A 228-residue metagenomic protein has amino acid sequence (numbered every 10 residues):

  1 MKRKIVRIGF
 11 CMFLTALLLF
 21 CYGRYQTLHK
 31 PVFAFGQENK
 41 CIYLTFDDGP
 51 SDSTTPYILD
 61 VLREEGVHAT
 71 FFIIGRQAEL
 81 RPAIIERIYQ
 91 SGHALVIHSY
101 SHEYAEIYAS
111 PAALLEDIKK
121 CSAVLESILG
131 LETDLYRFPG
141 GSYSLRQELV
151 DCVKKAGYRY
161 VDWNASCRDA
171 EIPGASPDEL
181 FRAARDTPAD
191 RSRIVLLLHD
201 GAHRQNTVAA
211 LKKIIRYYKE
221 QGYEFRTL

Functional and structural regions predicted by a protein language model:
M1-L44, D60-A69, R191-L228: Terminal accessory/targeting
C11, T15, D60, E79 (+5 more regions): Alpha-helix termini
M12-L18, E38-Y43, I73-E79, L135-S142 (+1 more regions): Short, mixed-charge, low-aromatic patches
G23-A109, A113, D117-S127, L131-E132 (+1 more regions): Active-site beta->alpha N-cap acidic-glycine motif
H102-L197, G201-K219, Y223-E224, L228: Catalytic domains of cell-wall/extracellular-matrix polysaccharide-remodeling enzymes, centered on de-N-acetylation
